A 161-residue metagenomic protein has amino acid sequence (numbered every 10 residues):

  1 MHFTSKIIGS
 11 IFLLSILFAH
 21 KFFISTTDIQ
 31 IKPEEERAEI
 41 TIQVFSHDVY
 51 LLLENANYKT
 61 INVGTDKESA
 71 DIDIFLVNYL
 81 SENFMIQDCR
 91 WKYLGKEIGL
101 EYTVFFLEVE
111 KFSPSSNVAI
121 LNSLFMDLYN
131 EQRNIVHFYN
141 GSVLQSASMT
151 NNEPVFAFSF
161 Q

Functional and structural regions predicted by a protein language model:
M1-I24: Bacterial Sec-dependent N-terminal signal peptides
H20-Q161: N-terminal soluble domains immediately following signal/targeting peptides that reside in extracytoplasmic
